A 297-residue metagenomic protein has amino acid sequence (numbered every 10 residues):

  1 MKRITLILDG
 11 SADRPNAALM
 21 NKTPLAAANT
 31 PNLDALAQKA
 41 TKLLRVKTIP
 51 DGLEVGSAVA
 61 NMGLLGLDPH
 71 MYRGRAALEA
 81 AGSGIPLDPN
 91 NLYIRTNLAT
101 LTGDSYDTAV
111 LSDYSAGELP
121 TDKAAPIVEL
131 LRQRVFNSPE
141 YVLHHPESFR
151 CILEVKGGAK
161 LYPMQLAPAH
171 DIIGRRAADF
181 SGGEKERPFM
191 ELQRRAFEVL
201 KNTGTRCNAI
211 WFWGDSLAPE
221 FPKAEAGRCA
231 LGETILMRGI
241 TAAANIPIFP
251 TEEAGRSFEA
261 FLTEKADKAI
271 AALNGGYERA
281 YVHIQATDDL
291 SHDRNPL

Functional and structural regions predicted by a protein language model:
K2, G10-Q133: Active-site nucleophile/metal-coordination loop of metallo-enzymes that catalyze phosphate/sulfate and related
K2-R14, L36, A209-W211, Y277-D293: Beta-strand elements within well-structured catalytic alpha/beta cores of enzymes that handle phosphate/sulfate esters
S11-A12, P50, G158, L217 (+1 more regions): Short, glycine-/Ser/Thr-/acidic-enriched flexible segments
A40-K47, N137-H144, N245-E252: Short secondary-structure junctions
A76-L200: A contiguous, mid-domain pocket- or channel-lining segment that forms the substrate-recognition surface
S138-P146, K201-A209, T251, R279-Y281: Flexible, glycine/charged-enriched surface loops at secondary-structure junctions
L161-I173, R187-I246: Extended, H/D-rich, highly charged conserved domains that either
S216-L297: Anion-binding catalytic surfaces of enzymes that hydrolyze or transfer phosphate/sulfate esters
